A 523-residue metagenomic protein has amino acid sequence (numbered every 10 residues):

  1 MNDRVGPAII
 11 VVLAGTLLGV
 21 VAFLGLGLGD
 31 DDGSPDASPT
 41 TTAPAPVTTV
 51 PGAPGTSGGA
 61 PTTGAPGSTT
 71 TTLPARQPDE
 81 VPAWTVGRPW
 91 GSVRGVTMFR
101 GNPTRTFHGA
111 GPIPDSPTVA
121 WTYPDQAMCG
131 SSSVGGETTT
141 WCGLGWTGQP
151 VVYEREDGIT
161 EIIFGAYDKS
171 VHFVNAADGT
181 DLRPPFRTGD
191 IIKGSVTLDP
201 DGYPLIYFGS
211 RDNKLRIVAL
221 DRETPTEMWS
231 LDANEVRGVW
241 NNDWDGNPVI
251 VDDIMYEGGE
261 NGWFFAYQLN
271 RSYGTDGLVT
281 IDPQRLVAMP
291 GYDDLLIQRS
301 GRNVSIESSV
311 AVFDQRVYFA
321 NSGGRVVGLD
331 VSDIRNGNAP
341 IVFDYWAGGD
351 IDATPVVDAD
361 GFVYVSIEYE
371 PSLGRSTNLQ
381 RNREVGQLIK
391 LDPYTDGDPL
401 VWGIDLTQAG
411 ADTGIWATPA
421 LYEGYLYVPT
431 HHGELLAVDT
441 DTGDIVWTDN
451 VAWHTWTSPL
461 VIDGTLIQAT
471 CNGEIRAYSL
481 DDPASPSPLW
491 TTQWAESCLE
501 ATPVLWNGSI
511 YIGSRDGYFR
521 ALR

Functional and structural regions predicted by a protein language model:
M1-A14: N-terminal export and membrane-targeting signals
V5, D32-S34, S38, S332 (+2 more regions): Intrinsically disordered, low-complexity regions of eukaryotic proteins
G15-G19: Bacterial N-terminal signal peptides
V20-P35: Hydrophobic single-pass membrane-insertion segments
A37-T72: Extracellular mucin-like PTS domains
G67-R94, F99, T106-W146, V151-D245 (+1 more regions): Extracytoplasmic/lumenal domain signature
